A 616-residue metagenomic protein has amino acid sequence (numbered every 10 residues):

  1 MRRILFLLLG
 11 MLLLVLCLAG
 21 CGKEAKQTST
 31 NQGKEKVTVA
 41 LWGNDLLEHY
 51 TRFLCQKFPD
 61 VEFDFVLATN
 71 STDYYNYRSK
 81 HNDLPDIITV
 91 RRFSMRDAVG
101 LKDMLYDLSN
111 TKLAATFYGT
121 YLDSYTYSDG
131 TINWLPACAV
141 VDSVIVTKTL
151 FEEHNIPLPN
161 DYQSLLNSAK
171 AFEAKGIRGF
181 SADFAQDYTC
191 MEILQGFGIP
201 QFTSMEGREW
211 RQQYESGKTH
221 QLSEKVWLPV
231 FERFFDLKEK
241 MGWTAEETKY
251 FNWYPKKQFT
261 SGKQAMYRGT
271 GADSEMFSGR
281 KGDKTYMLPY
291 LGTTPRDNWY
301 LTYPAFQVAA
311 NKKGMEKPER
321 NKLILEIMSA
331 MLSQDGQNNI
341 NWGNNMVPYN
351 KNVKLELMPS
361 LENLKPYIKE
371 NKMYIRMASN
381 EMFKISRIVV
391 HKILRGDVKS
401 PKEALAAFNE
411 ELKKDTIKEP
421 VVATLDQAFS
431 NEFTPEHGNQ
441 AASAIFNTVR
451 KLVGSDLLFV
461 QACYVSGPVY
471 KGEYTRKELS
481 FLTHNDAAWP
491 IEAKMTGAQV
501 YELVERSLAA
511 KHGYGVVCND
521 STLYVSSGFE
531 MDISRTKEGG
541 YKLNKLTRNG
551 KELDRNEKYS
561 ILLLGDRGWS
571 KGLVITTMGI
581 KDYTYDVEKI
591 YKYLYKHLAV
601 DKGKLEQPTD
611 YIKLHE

Functional and structural regions predicted by a protein language model:
C21-M95, L158, A406: Conserved N-terminal structural module of periplasmic/extracytoplasmic solute-binding proteins
L46, D64, W342-K413: C-terminal capping/gating helix-and-loop segments adjacent to ligand/active sites or protein-protein/ligand interfaces
Q56, G279-G343: Extracytoplasmic/periplasmic substrate-recognition and gating elements
Y77, P85-D86, A114-T149, R178-A182 (+2 more regions): A structural signal for short loop-to-beta-strand junctions that line the ligand-binding cleft of periplasmic/secreted
R91-S143, P157, L166, I193 (+1 more regions): Hinge/lid segment of periplasmic solute-binding proteins
N133, L166-T219: Extracytoplasmic/periplasmic solute-binding protein
Q212-T248: Glycine-centered hinge/linker elements that transmit conformational signals in sensory and ligand-binding systems
E410, I417-E616: Catalytic centers of hydrolytic enzymes
